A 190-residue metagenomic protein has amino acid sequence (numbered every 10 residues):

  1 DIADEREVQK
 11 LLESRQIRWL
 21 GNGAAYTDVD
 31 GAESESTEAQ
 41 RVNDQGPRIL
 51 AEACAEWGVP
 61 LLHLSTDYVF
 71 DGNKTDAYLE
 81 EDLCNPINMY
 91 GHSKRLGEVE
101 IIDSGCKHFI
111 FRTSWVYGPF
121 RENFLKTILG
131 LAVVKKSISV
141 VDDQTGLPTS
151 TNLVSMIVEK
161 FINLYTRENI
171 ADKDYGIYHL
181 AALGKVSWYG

Functional and structural regions predicted by a protein language model:
I2-V42: NAD(P)H-binding glycine-rich loop region in Rossmannoid oxidoreductase-like domains and their noncatalytic homologs
R15, S34-L62, E98: NAD(P)-cofactor binding segment of oxidoreductase domains
L20-A24, L61-T66, D71, F111-T113: SDR active-site strand-loop-helix element
D30-E38, G72-D76, R121-E122: Conserved catalytic-core motifs of eukaryotic protein kinase domains, centered on the activation segment
R48-I87: Conserved Rossmann-fold NAD(P)-dependent oxidoreductase catalytic core, especially the SDR/UDP-sugar
S93: Active-site helix of classical SDR
V99-L147, T151-K160: NAD(P)-dependent short-chain dehydrogenase/reductase
I157, L164-G190: Mid/C-terminal beta-alpha module of Rossmann-like enzyme folds, strongest in SDR-family dehydrogenases/epimerases
